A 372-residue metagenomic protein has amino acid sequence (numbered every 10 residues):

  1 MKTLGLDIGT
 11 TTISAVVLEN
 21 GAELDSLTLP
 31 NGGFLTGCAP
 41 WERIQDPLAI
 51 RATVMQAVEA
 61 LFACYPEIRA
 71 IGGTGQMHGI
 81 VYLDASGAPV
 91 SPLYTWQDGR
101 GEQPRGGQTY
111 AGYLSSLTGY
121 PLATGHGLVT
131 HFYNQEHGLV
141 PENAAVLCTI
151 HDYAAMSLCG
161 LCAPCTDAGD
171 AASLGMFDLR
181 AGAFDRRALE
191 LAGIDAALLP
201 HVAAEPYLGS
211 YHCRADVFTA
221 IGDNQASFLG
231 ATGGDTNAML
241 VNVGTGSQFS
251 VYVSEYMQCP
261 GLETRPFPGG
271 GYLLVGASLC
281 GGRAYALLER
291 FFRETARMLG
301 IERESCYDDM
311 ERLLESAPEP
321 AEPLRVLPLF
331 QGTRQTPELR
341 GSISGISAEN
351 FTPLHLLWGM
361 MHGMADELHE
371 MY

Functional and structural regions predicted by a protein language model:
M1-P92, S116, N143, E190 (+4 more regions): N-terminal glycine/serine-rich phosphate-binding loop of ATP-dependent small-molecule kinases, especially carbohydrate
L4-G5, S14-V17, G107-P121, V129-P164 (+2 more regions): Active-site core segments that coordinate phosphate-bearing ligands/cofactors across diverse enzyme families
C38-W41, S91-Y94, R265-V275: Short beta-alpha connecting loops at secondary-structure transitions that line or flank enzyme active sites
W41, A63-T95, P121-G125, A155-D178 (+1 more regions): Short beta-strand-loop/turn "lid" adjacent to the catalytic site in phosphate-handling enzymes
E67, D195-L198, A365: Short loop/turn motifs at secondary-structure junctions
D98: Carbohydrate-associated surface elements
G127-T130, P206: Short, conserved phosphate-binding/catalytic loop or strand-edge motifs used in phosphoryl-/nucleotidyl-transfer
H201-L208: Gly/charged, well-structured mid-domain segments that form the phosphate/adenylate-handling core of ATP-dependent
